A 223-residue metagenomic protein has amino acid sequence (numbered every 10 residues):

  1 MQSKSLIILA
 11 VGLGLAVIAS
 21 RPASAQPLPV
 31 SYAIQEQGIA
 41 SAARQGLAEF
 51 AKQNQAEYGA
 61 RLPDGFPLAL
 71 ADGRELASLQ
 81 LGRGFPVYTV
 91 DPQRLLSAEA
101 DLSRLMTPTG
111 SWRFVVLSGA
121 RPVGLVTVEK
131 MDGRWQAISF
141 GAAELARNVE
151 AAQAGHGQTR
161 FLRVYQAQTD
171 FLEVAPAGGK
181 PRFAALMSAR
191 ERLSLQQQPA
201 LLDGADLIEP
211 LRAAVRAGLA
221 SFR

Functional and structural regions predicted by a protein language model:
M1-L9: Bacterial N-terminal signal peptides that target proteins for export
I8, T107, Y165-A167: A generic structural signal for short, non-catalytic loop/turn and secondary-structure boundary residues
I8-I18: Bacterial N-terminal signal peptides
S20-A25: Sec/Tat signal peptide C-region and signal peptidase I cleavage site
P27-E99, F140-Q158: Short, non-transmembrane alpha-helical segments in secretory-pathway proteins
P67-M131, L172-P176: Exposed beta-strand-loop-beta-strand "reactive/processing" segments of non-cytosolic proteins
P122-T169, R182-R223: A short, surface-exposed interaction/processing loop segment used at functional sites
G178-K180: Short, surface-exposed beta-strand-loop junctions and turns on beta-sheet-rich folds
